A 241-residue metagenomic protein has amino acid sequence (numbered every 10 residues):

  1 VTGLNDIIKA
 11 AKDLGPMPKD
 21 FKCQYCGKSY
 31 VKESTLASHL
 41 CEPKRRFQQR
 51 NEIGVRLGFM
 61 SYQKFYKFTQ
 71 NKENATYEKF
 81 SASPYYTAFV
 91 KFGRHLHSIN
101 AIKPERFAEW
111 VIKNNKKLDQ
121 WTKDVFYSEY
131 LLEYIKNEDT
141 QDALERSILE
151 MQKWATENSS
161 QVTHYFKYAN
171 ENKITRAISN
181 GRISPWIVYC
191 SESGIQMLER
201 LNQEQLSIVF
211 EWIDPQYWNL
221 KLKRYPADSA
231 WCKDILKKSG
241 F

Functional and structural regions predicted by a protein language model:
T2-F59: C-terminal recognition-helix end and immediately following basic linker of small zinc-binding "finger" domains
Y62-Q63: Short, conserved secondary-structure transition motifs
Y66-F241: Intrinsically disordered, low-complexity acidic and serine/threonine/proline-rich regulatory regions
